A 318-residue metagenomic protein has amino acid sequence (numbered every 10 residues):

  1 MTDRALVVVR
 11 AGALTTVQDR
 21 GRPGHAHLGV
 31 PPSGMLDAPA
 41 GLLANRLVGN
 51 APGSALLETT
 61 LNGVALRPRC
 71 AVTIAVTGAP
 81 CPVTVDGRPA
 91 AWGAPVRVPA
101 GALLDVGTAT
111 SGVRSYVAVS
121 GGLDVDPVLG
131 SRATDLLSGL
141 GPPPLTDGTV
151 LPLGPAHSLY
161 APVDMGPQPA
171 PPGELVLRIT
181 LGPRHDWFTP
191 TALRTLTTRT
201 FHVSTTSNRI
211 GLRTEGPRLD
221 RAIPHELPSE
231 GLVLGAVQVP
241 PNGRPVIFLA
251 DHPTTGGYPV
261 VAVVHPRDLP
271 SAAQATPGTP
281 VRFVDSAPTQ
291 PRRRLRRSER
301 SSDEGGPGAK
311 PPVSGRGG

Functional and structural regions predicted by a protein language model:
M1-G318: Conserved "landmark" site that anchors the functional core of diverse proteins
